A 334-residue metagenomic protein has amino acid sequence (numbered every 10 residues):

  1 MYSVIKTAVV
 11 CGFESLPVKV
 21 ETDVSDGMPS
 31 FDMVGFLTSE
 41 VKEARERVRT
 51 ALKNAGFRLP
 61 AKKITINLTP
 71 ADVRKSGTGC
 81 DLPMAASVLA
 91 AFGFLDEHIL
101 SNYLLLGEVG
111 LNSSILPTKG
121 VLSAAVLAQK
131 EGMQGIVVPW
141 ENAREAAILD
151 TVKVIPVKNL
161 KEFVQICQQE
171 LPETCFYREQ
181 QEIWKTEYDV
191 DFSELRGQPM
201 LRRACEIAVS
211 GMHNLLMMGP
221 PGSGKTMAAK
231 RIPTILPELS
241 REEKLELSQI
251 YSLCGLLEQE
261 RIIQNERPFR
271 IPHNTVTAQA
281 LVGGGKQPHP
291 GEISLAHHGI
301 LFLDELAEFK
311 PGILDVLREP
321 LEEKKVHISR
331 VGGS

Functional and structural regions predicted by a protein language model:
M1-L216, P220-M227, S329: Peripheral, non-AAA+ core regions of ATP-driven protein-machinery
R47, A51, M84, S123-L127 (+5 more regions): Alpha-helical scaffold elements adjacent to nucleotide-binding pockets in ATP/GTP-utilizing enzyme cores
Q134, H213, H297-I300, E323-H327: Loop/turn-to-beta-strand initiation segments
E170-I207, G211, E238-I293: P-loop NTPase nucleotide-binding/switch module
L216-R261, R318, E323: Walker A/P-loop
M218-P220, K286-I293, L306, E323-S334: Conserved Walker
H273, H289-E322: Conserved AAA+/SF3 P-loop NTPase catalytic/coupling segment centered on the Walker-B
